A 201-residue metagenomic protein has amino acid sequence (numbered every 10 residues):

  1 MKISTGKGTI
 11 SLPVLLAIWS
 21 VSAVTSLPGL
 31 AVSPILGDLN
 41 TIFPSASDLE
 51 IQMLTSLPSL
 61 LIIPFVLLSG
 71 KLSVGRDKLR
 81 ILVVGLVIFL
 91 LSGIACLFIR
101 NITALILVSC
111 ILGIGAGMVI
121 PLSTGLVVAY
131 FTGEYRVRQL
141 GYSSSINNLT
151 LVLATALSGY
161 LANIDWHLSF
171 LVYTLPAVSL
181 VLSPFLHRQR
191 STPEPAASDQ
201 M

Functional and structural regions predicted by a protein language model:
V14-D48, S69: Extracytoplasmic
S26, L30, L97, G113-P121 (+1 more regions): Small-residue-rich segments within alpha-helical transmembrane domains of MFS-like 12-TM solute carriers
L30, P58-L67, L151-V152: Residue-level signature of mid-helix packing/kink "hotspots" within the transmembrane helices of 12-pass Major
P64-T103: Conserved MFS/SLC helix-loop-helix module at the cytosolic interface between two early adjacent transmembrane helices
S92-L97, L112, S183-P184: MFS-fold secondary transporters
T103-S109: Short hydrophobic/alpha-helical segments at membrane-entry points of transmembrane helices in Major Facilitator
C110-I146: Cytoplasmic helix-loop-helix junction between adjacent transmembrane helices in 12-TM secondary transporters
Y142-H187: Helix-loop-helix hairpin linking two adjacent transmembrane segments in secondary transporters
